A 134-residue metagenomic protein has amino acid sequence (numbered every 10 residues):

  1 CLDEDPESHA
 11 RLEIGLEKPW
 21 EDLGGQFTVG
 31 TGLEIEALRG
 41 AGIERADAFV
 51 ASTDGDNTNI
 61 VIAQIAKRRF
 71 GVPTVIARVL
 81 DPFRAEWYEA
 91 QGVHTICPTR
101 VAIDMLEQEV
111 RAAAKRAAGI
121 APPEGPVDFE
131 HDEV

Functional and structural regions predicted by a protein language model:
C1-V134: Cytosolic regulatory regions of ion transport systems
